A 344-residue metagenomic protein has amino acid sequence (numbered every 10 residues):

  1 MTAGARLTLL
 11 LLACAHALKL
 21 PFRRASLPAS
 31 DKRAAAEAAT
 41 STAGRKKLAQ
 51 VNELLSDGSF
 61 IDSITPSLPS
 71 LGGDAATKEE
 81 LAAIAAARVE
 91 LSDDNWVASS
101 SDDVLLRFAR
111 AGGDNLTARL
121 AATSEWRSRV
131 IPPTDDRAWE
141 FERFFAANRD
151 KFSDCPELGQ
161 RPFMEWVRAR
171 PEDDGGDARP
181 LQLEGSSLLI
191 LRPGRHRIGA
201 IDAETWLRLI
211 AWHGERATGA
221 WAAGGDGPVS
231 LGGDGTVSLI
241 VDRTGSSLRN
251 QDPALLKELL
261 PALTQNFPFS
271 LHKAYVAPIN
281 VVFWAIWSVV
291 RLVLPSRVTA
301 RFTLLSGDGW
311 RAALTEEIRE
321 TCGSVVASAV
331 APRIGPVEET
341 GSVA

Functional and structural regions predicted by a protein language model:
G4, T8-L11, A15-P21: N-terminal chloroplast transit peptides
L18-A344: Basic, amphipathic alpha-helical/coil surface patches used to engage anionic, phosphate-bearing ligands and membranes
